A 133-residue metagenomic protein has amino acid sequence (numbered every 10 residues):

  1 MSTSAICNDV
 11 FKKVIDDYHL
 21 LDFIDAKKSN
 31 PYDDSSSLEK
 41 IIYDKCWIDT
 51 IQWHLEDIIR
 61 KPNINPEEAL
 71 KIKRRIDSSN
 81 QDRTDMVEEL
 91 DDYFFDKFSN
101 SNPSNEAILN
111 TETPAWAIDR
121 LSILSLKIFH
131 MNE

Functional and structural regions predicted by a protein language model:
M1-E133: Anionic, Ser/Thr-rich low-complexity intrinsically disordered regions
